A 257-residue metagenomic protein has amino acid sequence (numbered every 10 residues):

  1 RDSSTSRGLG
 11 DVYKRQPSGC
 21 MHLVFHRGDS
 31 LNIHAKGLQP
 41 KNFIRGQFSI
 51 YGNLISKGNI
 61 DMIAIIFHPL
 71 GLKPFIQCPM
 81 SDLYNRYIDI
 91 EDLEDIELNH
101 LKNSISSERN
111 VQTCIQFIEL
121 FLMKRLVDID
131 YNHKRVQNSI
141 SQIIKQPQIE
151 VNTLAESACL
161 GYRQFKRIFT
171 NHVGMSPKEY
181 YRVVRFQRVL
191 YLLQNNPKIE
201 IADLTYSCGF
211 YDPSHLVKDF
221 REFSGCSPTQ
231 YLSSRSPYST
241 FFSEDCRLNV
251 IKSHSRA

Functional and structural regions predicted by a protein language model:
D2-Y13: Single conserved hydrophobic/aromatic residue that forms the stacking wall/gate of nucleotide- or nucleobase-binding
R7, Q194, D219-A257: …primarily DNA-binding HTH/wHTH and HhH modules…
P17-L31, P69: Glycine- and acidic-residue-biased ligand/ion/polar-headgroup-sensing regions
G37-I44: Short acidic-glycine-tyrosine-enriched beta hairpin
I50, L54-I149, A158: Compact structured core domains
N138-S139, R185-R188: Pre-recognition alpha-helix immediately N-terminal to the DNA-recognition helix within helix-turn-helix or winged-helix
Q148-I149, I199-E200, Y211: Residue-level signal for the short linker/turn that defines the boundary of a DNA-recognition helix
N152-V183, T205-S227: Basic/polar phosphate-binding segments, predominantly the helix-turn-helix DNA-binding elements of transcriptional
